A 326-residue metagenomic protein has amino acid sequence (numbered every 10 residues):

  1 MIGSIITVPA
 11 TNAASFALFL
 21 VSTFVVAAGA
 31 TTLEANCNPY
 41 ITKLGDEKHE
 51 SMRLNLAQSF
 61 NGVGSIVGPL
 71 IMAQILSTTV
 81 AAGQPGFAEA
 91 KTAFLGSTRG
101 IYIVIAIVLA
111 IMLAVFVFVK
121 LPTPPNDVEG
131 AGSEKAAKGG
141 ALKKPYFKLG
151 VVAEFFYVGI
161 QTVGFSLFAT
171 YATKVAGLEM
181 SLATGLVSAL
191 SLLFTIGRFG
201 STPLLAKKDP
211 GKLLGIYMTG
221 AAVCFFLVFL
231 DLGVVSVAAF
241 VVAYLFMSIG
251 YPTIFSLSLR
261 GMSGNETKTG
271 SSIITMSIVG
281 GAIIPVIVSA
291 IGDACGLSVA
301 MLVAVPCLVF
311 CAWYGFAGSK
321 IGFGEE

Functional and structural regions predicted by a protein language model:
M1-A13, T219-L232: C-terminal ends and interior cores of transmembrane alpha-helices in multi-pass membrane transporters/permeases
F16-L33, V235-G250: Hydrophobic core of transmembrane alpha-helices in multi-pass small-molecule transporters, especially MFS/SLC-type
T32-D46, S248-S263: Intracellular juxtamembrane helix-capping segments at the cytosolic ends of symmetry-related transmembrane helices
H49-V80, S272-I284: Glycine-rich segments within core transmembrane alpha-helices of 12-TM secondary carriers
S65, M262-L297: A late C-terminal transmembrane helix in Major Facilitator Superfamily
P69, L76-S77, G140-S188: Extracytoplasmic gate region of multi-pass secondary transporters
M72-A81, I103-G130, Y314-S319: C-terminal membrane-cytosol helix-exit motif in multi-pass small-molecule transporters
G197-D209, G292: Helix-to-loop junctions at the C-terminal end of transmembrane segments in multipass secondary transporters
